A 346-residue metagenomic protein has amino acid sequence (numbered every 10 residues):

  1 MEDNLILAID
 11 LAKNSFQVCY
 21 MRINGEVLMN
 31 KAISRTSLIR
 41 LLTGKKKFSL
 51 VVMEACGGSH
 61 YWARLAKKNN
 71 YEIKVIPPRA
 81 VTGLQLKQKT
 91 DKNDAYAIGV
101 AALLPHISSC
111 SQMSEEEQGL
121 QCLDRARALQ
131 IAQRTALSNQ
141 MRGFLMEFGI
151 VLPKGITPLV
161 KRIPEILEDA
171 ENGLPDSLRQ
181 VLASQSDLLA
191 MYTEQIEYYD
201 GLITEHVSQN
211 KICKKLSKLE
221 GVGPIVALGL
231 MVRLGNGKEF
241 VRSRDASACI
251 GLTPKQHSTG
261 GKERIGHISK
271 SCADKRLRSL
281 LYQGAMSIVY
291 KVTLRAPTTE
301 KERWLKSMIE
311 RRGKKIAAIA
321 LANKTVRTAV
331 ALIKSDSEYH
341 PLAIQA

Functional and structural regions predicted by a protein language model:
M1-N4, E197-V222, L230-N236: Extended, structured, electrostatic nucleic-acid-contact surfaces
D3-M21, I98: Gly/Thr-rich phosphate-binding beta-strand-loop-beta motif of the actin/hexokinase/Hsp70
R22-F48: Nucleic-acid-processing active sites and adjacent nucleic-acid-binding tracks, predominantly divalent metal-dependent
L41-Q85: Conserved DEDDh/DEDDy metal-dependent 3′-5′ exonuclease domain
K74-S111, Q118, I163-E165, G260-C272 (+1 more regions): Short alpha-helix plus adjacent loop in nuclease-associated cores
R125-K215: Glycine-rich, often acidic, oxyanion-interacting loops/wings at catalytic, nucleic-acid, or phospho-protein interfaces
K215-K218, P224, L228-E310: Phosphate-backbone recognition surface of nucleic-acid-processing proteins
G261, I265, K301-A346: Low-complexity, acidic/Ser/Thr- and charged residue-rich accessory regions of DNA metabolism proteins
